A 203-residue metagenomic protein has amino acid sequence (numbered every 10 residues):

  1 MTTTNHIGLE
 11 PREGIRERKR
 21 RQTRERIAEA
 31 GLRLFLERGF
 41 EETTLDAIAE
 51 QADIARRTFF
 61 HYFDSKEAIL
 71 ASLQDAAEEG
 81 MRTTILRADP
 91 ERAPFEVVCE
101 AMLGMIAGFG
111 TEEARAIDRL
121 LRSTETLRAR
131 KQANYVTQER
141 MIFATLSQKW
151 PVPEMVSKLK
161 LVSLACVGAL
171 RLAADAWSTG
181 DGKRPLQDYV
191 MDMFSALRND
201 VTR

Functional and structural regions predicted by a protein language model:
M1-E10, A144, G182-R203: C-terminal peripheral helix-coil segments that are non-catalytic and often amphipathic
M1-R38, E42-I54, A71, G80: Basic, helix-initiating cap at the start of DNA-binding domains
T23, L73, A77, M102 (+3 more regions): Hydrophobic/aromatic residues within well-ordered alpha-helical segments
I54-F63: Short hydrophobic/aromatic patch on the recognition helix
E67-I69: A secondary-structure capping/hinge motif
S72, E79-R119: Hydrophobic alpha-helical connector segments
E125-W150, K160-L164, L172: Amphipathic alpha-helical packing segments from all-alpha helical-bundle domains
L159, S163-K183, N199-R203: Amphipathic C-terminal alpha-helical segment
